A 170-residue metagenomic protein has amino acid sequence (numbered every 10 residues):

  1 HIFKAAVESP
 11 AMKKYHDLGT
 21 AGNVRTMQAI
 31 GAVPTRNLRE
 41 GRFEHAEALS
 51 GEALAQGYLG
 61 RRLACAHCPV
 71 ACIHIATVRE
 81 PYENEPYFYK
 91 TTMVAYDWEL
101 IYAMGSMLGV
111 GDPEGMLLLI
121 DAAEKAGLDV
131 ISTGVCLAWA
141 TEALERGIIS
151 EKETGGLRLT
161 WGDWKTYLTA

Functional and structural regions predicted by a protein language model:
H1-A170: Intrinsically disordered, low-complexity segments enriched in small residues
